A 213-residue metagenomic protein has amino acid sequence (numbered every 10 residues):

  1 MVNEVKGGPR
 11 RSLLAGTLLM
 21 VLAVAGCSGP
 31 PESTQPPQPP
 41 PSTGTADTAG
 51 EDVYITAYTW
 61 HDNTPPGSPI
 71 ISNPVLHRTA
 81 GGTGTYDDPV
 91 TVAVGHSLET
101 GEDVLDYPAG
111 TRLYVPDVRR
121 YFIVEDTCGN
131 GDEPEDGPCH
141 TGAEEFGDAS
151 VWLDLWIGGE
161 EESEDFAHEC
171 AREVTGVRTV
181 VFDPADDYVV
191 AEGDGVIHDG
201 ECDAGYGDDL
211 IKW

Functional and structural regions predicted by a protein language model:
N3-A15: Bacterial N-terminal signal peptides that target proteins for export
A15-V21: Sec-dependent N-terminal signal peptides
A23-G26: C-terminal motif of bacterial Sec signal peptides marking the signal peptidase cleavage site
G29: Short, conserved catalytic or interaction motifs in soluble domains
E32, Q38-W213: Solvent-exposed, well-ordered loop and adjacent helix/strand elements within mature globular domains that form
